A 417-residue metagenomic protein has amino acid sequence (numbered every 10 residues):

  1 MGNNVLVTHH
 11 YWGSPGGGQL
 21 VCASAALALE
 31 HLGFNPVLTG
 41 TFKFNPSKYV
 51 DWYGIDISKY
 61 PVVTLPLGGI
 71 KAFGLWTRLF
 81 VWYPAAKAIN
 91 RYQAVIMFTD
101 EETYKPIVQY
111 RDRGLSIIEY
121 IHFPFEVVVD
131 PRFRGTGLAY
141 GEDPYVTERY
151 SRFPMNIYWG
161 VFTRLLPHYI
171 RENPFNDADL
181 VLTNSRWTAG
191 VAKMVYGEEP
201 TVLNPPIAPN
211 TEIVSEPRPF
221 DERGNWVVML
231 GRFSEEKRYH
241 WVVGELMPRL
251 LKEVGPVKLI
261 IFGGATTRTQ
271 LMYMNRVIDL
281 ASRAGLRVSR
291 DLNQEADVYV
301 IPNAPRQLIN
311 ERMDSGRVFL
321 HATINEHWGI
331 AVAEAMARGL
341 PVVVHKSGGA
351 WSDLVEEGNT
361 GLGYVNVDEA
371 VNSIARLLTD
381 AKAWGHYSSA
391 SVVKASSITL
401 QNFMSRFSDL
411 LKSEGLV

Functional and structural regions predicted by a protein language model:
F42-F44, K258-L286: Glycosyltransferase donor-sugar binding loop
A86, G137-V181, A189: Membrane-proximal helix-turn-helix segments that form the acceptor-binding/catalytic region of lipid-linked
L182, P219-K237, V242-P248, L259-G263: Conserved donor-binding/catalytic core segment of Leloir-type glycosyltransferases
I207-G224: Acidic anion/phosphate-binding donor-loop and adjacent secondary structure in glycosyltransferase catalytic cores
M274-A304: Nucleotide-activated donor-binding/catalytic signature segment of Leloir-type glycosyltransferases, i.e., the conserved
I324: Aromatic "clamp/platform" in nucleotide-sugar-dependent glycosyltransferases that forms part of the donor/acceptor
P341-H345, V355: Short hydrophobic beta-strand element within catalytic cores of glycosyltransferases and related nucleotide-activated
E356-D368, R376-K382: Conserved acidic donor-binding segment of nucleotide-sugar-dependent glycosyltransferases
